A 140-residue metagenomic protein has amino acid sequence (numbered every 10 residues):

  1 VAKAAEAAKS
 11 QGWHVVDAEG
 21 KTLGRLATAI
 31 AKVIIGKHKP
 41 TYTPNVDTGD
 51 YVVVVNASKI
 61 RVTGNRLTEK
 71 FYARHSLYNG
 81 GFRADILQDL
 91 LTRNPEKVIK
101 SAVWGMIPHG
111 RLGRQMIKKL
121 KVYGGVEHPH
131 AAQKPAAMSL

Functional and structural regions predicted by a protein language model:
V1-S101, R111, P129-L140: Ribosome large-subunit tunnel/peptidyl-transferase-proximal elements
K100, W104-P129: C-terminal structural segments of small proteins and small subunits
